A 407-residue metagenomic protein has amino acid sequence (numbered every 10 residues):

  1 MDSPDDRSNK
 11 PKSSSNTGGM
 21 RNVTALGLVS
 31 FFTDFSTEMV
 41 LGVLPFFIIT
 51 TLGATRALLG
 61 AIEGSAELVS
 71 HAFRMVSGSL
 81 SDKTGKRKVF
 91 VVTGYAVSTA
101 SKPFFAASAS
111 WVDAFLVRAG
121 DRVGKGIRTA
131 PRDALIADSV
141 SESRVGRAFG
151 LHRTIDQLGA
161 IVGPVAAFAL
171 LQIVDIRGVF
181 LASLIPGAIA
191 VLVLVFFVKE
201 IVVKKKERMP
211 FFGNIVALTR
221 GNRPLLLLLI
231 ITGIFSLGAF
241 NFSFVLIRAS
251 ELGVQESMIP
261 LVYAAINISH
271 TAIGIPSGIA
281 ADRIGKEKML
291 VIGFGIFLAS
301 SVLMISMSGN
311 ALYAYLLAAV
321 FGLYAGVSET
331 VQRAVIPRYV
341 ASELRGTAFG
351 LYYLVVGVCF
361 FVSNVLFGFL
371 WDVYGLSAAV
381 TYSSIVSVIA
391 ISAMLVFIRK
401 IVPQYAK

Functional and structural regions predicted by a protein language model:
D2-M20, K199-I231: Juxtamembrane intracellular "pre-TM" segments in multi-pass secondary transporters
S13-L68, P224-V262: Helix-loop boundary and gating motifs at the non-cytosolic
F73-G85, L171, I273-K286, W371-D372: Helix-to-loop junctions at the C-terminal end of transmembrane segments in multipass secondary transporters
K83-Y95, R283-F294: Cytoplasmic membrane-interface "Motif A"-like loop-to-helix N-cap segments of 12-TM Major Facilitator Superfamily
A96-A109, G295-G309: C-terminal ends and interior cores of transmembrane alpha-helices in multi-pass membrane transporters/permeases
A106-R118, S306-L317: Helix-loop junctions at membrane interfaces in 12-TM secondary transporters
V117-L158: Cytoplasmic helix-loop-helix junction between adjacent transmembrane helices in 12-TM secondary transporters
L184-K205, A393-I398: C-terminal membrane-cytosol helix-exit motif in multi-pass small-molecule transporters
